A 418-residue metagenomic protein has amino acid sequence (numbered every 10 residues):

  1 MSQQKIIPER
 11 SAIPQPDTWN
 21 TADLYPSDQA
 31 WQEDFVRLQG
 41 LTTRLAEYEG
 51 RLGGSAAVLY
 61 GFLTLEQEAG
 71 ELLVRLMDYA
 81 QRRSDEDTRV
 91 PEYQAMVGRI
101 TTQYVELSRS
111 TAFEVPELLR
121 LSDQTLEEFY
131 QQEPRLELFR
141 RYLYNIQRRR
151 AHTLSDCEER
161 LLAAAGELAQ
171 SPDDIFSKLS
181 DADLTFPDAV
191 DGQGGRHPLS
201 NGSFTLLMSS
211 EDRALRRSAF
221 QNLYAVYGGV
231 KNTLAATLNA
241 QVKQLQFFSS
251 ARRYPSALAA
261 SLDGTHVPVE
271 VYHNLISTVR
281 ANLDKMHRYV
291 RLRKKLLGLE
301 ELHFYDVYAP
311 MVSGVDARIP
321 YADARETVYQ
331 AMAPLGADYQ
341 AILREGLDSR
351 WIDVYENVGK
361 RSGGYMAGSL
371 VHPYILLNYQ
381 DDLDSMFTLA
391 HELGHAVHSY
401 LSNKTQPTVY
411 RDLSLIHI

Functional and structural regions predicted by a protein language model:
M1-G314: A well-structured
D17-W19, V371-I375: Short amphipathic alpha-helical segments
V115-L118, S122, L335-Y339, K404: A sensor for short, sequence-defined functional sites
V312-P373, D382: Auxiliary, metal-adjacent structural segments of Zn-dependent hydrolase domains
Y374-L389: Short pre-active-site segment immediately N-terminal to the catalytic Zn-binding motif
Y374-N378, T405-S414: Short beta-alpha connecting loops at secondary-structure transitions that line or flank enzyme active sites
G394-Q406: Catalytic Zn2+-binding segment of zinc metalloproteases
I416-I418: Conserved small/polar residues in nucleotide/adenosyl-binding loops
